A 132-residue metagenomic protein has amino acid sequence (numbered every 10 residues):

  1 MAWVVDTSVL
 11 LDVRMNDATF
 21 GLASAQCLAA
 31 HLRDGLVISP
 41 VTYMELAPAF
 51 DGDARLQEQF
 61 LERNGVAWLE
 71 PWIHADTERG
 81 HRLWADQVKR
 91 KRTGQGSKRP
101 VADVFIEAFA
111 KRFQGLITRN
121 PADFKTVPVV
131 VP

Functional and structural regions predicted by a protein language model:
M1-I38, P48-E62: Short, well-structured N-terminal submotif of metal-dependent ribonuclease cores
A2, E107-P132: Acidic, PIN/NYN-like endoribonuclease modules and their adjacent C-terminal/linker elements
V5-D6, S39, R99-P100, N120: Histidine- and aromatic-rich ligand-binding microenvironments
V9, T42, D76, F105-I106 (+1 more regions): Alpha-helix capping/helix-boundary segments
E45-L46, R79, T126: Phosphate- and divalent-cation-binding pockets in alpha/beta enzyme and binding domains that engage nucleotide-derived
A54-Q57, Q87-V88, P132: Short, hinge-like loop/turn segments at secondary-structure boundaries
E62-N64, V127: Short, structured coil segments at secondary-structure junctions
W68-R119: Active-site neighborhoods of divalent-metal-dependent phosphate/nucleic-acid chemistry enzymes
